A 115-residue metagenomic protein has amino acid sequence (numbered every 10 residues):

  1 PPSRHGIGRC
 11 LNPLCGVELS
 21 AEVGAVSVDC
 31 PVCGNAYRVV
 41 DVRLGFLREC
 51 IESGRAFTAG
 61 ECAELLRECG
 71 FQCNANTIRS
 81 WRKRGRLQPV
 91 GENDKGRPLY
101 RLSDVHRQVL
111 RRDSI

Functional and structural regions predicted by a protein language model:
P1-N12: Protein-protein interaction interfaces in oligomeric scaffolds, predominantly long amphipathic alpha-helices
S3-H5, S20-G24: Basic, alpha-helical nucleic-acid-binding regions used in initiation and control of genome expression
C10, L47-T77, R111: Polyanion-binding surface elements
C10-P13, C30-C33: Short cysteine-rich clusters marking metal-coordination/redox-active sites
L14-A21, Y37: Cys/His-rich microdomains that often coordinate metals
E22-C30, V40-R48: Short cysteine/histidine-rich zinc-coordinating motifs and their immediately flanking basic loops
A25-S27, E68-L99: Major-groove DNA-recognition helix of helix-turn-helix-type DNA-binding domains
P31, Y37-R43, R86-I115: Short helix-start
